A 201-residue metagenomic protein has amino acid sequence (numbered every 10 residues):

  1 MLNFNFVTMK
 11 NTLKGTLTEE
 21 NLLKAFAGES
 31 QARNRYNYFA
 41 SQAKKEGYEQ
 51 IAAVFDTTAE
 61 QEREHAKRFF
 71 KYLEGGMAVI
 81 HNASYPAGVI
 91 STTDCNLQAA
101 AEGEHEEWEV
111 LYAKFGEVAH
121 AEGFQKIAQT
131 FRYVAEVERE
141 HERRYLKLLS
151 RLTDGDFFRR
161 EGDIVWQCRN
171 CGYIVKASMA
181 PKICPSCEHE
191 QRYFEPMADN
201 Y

Functional and structural regions predicted by a protein language model:
L2-Y201: Non-heme di-metal
